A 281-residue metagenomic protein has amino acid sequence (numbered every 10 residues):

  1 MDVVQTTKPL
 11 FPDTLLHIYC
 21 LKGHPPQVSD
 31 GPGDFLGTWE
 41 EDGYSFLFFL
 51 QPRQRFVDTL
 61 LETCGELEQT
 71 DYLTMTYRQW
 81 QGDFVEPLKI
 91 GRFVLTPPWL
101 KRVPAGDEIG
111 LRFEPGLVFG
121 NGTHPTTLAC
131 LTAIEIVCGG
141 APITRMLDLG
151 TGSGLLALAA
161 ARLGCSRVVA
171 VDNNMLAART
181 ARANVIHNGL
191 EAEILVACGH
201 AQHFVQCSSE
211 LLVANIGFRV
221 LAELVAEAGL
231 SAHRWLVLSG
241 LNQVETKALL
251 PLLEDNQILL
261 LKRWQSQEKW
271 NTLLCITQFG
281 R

Functional and structural regions predicted by a protein language model:
D2-P104: N-terminal auxiliary segments of SAM/dcSAM-dependent transferases
S45-F46, T63, A159, L163 (+3 more regions): Alpha-helical structural signal in soluble globular domains
V57-T59, A105, L158, E223-L224 (+1 more regions): Short glycine-/acidic-enriched loop or helix-start segments at secondary-structure transitions that form or flank
E68, G91, D107, S166 (+1 more regions): A short helix-to-beta-strand connector/capping loop
Q81-G140: SAM-dependent Rossmann-like transferase core, predominantly class I methyltransferases with a strong bias toward
T123-A201: Conserved SAM/SAH cofactor-binding pocket of Class I
N173-F279: S-adenosylmethionine
